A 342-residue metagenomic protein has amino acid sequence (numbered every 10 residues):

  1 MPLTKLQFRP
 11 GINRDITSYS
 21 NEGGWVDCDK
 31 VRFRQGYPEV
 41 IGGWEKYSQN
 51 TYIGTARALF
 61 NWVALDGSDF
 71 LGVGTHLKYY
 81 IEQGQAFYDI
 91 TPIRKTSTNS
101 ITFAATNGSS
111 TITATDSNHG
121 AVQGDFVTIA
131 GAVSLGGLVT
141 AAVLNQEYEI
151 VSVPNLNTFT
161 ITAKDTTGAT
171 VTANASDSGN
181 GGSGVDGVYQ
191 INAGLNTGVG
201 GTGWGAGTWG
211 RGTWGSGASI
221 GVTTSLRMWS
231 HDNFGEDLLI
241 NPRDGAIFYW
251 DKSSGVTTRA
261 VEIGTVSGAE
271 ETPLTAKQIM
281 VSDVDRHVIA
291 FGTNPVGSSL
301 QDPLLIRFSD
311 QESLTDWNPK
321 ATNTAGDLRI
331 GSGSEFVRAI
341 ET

Functional and structural regions predicted by a protein language model:
M1, D15, D89-M228, S254-V261 (+1 more regions): Small/polar beta-strand repeat architecture
M1-K95, N192-G217, P273-T342: N-terminal beta-propeller domains
T55-V63, S68-V73, G124-A130, V143-S152 (+2 more regions): Short hydrophobic/aromatic-rich beta-strand motifs
A56-A58, W62-G67, V222-L226, H231-E236 (+2 more regions): Short alpha-helical segments and helix-capping/turn motifs at coil-helix boundaries
G84-Q85, K252-S254: Short loop/turn segments that connect beta-strands within beta-propeller blades
K164, L195, R243-D244, T293: Beta-hairpin (beta-strand-turn-beta-strand) motif
E236-W250, T258-R259: Hydrophobic or amphipathic alpha-helical targeting/insertion segments
